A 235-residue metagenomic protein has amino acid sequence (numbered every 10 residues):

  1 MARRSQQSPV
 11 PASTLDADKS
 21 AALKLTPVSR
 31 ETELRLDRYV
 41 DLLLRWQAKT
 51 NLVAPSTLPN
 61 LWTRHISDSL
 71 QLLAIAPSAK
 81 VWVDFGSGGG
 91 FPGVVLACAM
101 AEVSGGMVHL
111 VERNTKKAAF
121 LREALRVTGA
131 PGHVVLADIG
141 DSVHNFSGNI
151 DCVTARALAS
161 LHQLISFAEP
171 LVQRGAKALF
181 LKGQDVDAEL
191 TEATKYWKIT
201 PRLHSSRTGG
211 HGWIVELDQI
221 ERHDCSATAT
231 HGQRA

Functional and structural regions predicted by a protein language model:
M1-A79, V83, K116-A130, R234-A235: Class I SAM-dependent transferase core
L70-A155, I165-S166: Conserved SAM/SAH cofactor-binding pocket of Class I
G88, A157-S160, Q184-V186: Short glycine-rich anion-binding loops that position phosphate/pyrophosphate groups of nucleotides and phosphorylated
P92, V127, P170-V172, Y196-W197: Glycine-rich, phosphate-binding/catalytic loops in enzymes
M107, P131-H133, K177, K198-R202: Conserved beta-strand segments of alpha/beta enzyme cores
I165-G175: A short glycine-rich, Lys/Arg-flanked "PGG" loop and its adjoining helix->strand segment in the class I
G175-D185: Conserved beta-strand signature within the Rossmann-like core of class I S-adenosyl-L-methionine
G183-A235: Active-site capping/gating segments
